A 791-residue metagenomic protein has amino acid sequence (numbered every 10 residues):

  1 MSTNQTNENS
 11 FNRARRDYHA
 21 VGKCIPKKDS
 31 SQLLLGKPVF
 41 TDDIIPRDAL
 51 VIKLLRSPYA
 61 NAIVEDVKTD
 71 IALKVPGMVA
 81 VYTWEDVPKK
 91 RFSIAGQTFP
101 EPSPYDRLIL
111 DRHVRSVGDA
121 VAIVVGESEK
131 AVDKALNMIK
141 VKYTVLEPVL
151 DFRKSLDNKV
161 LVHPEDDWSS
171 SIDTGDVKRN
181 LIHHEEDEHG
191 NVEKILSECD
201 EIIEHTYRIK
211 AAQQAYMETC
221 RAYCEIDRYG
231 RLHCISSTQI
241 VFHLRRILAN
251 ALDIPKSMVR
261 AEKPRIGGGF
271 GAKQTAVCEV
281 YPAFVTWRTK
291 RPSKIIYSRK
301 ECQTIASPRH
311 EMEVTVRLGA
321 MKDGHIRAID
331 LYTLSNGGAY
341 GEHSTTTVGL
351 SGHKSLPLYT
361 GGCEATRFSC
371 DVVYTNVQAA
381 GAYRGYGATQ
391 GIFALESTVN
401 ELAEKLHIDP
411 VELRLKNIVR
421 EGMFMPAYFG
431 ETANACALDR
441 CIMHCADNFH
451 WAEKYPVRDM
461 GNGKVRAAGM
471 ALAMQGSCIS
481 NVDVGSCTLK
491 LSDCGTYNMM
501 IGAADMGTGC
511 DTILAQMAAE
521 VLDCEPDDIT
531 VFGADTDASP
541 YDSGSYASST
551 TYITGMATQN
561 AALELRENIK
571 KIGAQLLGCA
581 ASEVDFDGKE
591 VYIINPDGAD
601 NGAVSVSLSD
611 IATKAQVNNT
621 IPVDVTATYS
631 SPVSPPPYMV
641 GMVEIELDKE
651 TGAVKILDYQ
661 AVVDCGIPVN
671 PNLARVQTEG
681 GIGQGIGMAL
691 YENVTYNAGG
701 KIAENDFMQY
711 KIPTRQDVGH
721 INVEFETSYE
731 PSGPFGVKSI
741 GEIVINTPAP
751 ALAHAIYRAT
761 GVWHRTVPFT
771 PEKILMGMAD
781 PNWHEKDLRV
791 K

Functional and structural regions predicted by a protein language model:
M1-T174, I202: Flexible, low-hydrophobicity surface segments
K23, D29-Q32, F99-P100, G175-A222 (+5 more regions): Glycine-rich loop/linker segments at domain edges
K28-Q32, N137-L150, Q239, N250-A251 (+3 more regions): Extended active-site and interfacial segments that coordinate phosphate-rich ligands in large catalytic machineries
W84-E85, D253-M258, R288-S293, K322 (+2 more regions): C-terminal catalytic domains of large/alpha subunits in multi-subunit enzymes
R91-G96, A135-M138, R245-I247, F270-A276 (+11 more regions): Short acidic, glycine/serine/threonine-rich loops at helix termini
R112-H113, P255-K263, W287-S298, Q303-I305: Conserved catalytic cysteine-centered active-site region of acyl-thioester-dependent Claisen-condensing enzymes
V162-L252, I418-T496, A703-E724: Helix-loop-helix junctions that connect adjacent transmembrane helices in secondary transporters/permeases, recognized
R246, G267-K290, K294-Y297, C510-A518: Thiamine diphosphate
